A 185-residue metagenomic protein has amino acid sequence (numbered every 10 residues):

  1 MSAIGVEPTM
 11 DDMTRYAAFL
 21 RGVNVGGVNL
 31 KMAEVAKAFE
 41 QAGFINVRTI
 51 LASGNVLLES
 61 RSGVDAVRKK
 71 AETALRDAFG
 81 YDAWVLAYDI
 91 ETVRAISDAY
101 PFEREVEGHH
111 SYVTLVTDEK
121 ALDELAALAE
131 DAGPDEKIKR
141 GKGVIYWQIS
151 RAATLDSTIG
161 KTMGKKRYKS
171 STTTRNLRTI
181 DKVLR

Functional and structural regions predicted by a protein language model:
M1-D12: N-terminal amphipathic/basic-hydrophobic helices that include classical n-h-c signal peptides and signal-anchor
D12-S53, L57-R185: Surface-exposed, charge/polar-rich loops and edge strands
